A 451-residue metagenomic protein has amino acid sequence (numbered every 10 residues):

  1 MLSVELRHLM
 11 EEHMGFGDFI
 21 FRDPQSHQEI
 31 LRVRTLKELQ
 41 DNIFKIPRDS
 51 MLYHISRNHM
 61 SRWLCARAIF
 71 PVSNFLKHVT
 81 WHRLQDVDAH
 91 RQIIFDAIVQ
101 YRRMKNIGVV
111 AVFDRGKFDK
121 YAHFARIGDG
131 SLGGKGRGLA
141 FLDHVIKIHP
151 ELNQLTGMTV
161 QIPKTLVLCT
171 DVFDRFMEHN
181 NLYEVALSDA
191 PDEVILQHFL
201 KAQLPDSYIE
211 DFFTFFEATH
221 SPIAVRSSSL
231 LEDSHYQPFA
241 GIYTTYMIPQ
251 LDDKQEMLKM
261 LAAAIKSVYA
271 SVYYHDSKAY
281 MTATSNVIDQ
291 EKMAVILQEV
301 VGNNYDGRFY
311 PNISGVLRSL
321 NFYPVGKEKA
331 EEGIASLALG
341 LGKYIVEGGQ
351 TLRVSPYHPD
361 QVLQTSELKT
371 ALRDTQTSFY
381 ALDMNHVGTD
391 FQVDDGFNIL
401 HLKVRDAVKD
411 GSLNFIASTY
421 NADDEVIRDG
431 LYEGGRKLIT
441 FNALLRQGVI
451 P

Functional and structural regions predicted by a protein language model:
M1-R126, H144: Long, compositionally biased intrinsically disordered regulatory segments in eukaryotic proteins
L9-H13, M177-E184, P238-I242, P311-V316: Short, surface-exposed amphipathic charged segments that create phosphate/polyanion-binding patches used for binding
H27, R48, R126-G133, K164 (+1 more regions): A short N-terminal beta->alpha junction/helix N-cap motif
S73-V79, F141, D171-F173, M247-P249: Short hydrophobic alpha-helical segments that form membrane-spanning helices or hydrophobic packing faces of helical
F113-Q154, Q203-P451: Conserved mixed alpha/beta core segments that line enzyme active sites in large multi-domain catalysts
L152-I162: An N-terminal structural lobe/cap that precedes and organizes the functional/catalytic core across diverse proteins
P163-F212, Y280, K292: A structural-propensity feature for long, helix-poor, extended segments
